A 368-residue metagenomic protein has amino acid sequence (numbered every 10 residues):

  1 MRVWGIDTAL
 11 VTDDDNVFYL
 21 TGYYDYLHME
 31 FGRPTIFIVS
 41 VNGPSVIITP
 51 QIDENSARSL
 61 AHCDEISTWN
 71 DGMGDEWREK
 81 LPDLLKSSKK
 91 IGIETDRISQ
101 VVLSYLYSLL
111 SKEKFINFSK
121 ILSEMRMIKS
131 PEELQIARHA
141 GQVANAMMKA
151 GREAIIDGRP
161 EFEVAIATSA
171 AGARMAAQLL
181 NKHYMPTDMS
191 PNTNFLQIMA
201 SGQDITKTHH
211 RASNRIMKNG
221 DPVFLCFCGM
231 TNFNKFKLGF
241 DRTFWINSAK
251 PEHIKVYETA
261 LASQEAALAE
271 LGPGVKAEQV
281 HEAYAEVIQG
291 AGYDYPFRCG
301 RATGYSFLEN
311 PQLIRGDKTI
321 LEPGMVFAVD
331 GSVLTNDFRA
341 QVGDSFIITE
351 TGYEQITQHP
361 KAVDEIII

Functional and structural regions predicted by a protein language model:
M1-I368: Active-site neighborhoods and metal-handling regions in enzymes and metal-associated proteins
